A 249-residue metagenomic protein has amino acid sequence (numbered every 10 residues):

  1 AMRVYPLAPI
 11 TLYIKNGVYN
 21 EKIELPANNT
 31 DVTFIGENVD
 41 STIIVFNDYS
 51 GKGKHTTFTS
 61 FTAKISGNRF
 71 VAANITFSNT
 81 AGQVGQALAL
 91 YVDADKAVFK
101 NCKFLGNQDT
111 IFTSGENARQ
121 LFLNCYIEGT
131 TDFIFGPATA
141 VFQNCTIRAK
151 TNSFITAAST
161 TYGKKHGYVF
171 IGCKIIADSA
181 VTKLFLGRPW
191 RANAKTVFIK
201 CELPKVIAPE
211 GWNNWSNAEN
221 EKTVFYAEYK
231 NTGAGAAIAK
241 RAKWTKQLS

Functional and structural regions predicted by a protein language model:
M2-S249: Sequence-level preference for short, compositionally simple segments enriched in small aliphatic or small polar residues
